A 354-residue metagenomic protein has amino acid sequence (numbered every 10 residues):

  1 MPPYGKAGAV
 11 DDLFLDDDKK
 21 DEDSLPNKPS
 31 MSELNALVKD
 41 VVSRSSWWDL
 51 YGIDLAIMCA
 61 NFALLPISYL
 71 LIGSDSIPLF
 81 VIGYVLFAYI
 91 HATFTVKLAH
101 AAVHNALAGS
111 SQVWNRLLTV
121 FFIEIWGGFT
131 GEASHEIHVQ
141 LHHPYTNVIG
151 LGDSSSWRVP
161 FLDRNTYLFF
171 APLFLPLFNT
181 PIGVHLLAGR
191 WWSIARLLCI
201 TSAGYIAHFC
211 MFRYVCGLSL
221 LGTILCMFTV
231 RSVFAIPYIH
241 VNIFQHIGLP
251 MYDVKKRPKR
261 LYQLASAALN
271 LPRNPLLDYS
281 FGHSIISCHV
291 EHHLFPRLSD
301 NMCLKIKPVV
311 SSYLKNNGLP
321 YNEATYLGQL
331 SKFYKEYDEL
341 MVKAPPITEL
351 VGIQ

Functional and structural regions predicted by a protein language model:
M1-F14, V351-Q354: Cytosol/nucleoplasm-facing, intrinsically disordered, low-complexity tails of endomembrane-system membrane proteins
G8-L25, L117-F121: Short, contiguous pre-domain boundary segments
L15-L37, L168-F178: Short, charged cytosolic
K28-D40, V139, G152-S156: Extended non-transmembrane interhelical loops and adjacent amphipathic helices of multipass membrane proteins
K39-W48: Cytosolic juxtamembrane amphipathic/interface segments immediately preceding and feeding into a transmembrane helix
W48-T95, W126-G127, Y167-N179, R190-V241: Alpha-helical bilayer-embedded segments of polytopic membrane proteins, i.e., transmembrane/intramembrane helices
L86-L197, P250-P346: Membrane-embedded catalytic scaffold of the fatty acid hydroxylase/desaturase
Y238-K255: Transmembrane alpha-helix/helix-exit interface in multi-pass inner-membrane proteins
